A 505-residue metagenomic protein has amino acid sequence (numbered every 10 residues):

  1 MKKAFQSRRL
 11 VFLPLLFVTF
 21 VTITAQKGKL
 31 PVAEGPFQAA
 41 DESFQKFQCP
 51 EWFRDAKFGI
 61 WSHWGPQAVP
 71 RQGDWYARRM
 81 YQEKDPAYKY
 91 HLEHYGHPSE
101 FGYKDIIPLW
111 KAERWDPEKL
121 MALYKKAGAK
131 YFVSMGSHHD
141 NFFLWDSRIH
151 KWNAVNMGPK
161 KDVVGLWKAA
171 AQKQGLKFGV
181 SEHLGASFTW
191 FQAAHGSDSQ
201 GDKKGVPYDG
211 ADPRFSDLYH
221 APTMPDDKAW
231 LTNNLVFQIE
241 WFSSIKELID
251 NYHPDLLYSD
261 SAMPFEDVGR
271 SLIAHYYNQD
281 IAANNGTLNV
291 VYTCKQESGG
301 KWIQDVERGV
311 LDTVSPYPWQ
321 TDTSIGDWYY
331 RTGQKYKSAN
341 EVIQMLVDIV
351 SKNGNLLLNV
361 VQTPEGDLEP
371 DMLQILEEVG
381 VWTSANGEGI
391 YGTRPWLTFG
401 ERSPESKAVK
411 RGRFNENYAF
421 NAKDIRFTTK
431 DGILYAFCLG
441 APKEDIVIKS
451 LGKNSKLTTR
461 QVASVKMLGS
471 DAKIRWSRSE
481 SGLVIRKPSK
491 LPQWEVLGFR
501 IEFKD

Functional and structural regions predicted by a protein language model:
M1-G28: Bacterial Sec-dependent N-terminal signal peptides
K27-D505: Mature catalytic domains of secreted/periplasmic carbohydrate-active enzymes
